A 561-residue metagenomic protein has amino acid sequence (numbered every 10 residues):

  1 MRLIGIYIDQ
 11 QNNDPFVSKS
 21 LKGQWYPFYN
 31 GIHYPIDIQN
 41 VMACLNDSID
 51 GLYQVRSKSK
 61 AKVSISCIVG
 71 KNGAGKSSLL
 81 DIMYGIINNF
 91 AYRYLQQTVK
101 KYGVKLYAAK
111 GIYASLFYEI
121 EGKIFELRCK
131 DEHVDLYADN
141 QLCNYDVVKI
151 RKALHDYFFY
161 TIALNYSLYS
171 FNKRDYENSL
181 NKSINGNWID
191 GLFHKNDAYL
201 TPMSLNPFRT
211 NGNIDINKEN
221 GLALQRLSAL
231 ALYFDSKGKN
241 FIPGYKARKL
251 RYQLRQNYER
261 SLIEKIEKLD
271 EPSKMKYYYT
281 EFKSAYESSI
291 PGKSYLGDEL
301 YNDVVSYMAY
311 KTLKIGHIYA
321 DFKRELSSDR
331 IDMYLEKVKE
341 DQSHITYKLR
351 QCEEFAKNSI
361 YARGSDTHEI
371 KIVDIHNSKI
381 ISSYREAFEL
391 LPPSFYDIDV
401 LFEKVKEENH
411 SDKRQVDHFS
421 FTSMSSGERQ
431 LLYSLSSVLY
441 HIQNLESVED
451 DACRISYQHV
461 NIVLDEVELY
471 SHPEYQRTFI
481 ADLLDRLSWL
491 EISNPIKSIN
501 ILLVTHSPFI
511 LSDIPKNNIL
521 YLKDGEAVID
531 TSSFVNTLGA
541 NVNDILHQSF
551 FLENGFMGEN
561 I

Functional and structural regions predicted by a protein language model:
R2-Y7, Y107-I112, F117-H418, I561: Coupling/switch/interface segments within P-loop NTPase motor domains and analogous charged loops in nucleic-acid
I6-N89, E403-S549: Switch/communication elements of ASCE P-loop NTPase nucleotide-binding domains
K19-P35, Q39-Q54, K58, D81-L127 (+3 more regions): Conserved small-residue
N40, T98-K100, F234-I242, I492-P495 (+2 more regions): Short C-terminal domain-edge/linker segments immediately following a structured domain
G85-I86, Q96, K130-V134, I189 (+5 more regions): Short secondary-structure boundary/capping segments
R93-T98, I216, L445-E449, L490 (+1 more regions): Short, flexible/disordered secondary-structure transition segments
K101-G103, A108, I112, V448-H459 (+1 more regions): Short alpha-helical "patches" and their helix-cap loops
Q548, L552-I561: C-terminal alpha-helical "lid" subdomain
